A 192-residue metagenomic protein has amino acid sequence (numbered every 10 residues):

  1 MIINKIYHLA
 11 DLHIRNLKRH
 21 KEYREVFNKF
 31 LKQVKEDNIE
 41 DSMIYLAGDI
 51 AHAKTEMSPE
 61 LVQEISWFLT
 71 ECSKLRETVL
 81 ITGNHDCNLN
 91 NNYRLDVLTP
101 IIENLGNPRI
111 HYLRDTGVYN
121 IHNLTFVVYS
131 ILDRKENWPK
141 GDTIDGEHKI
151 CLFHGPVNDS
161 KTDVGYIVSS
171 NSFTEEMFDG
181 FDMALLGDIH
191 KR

Functional and structural regions predicted by a protein language model:
M1-F68, K140-D145: N-terminal active-site segment of His-dependent metallophosphoesterases
K5, M43, A53-R192: His/Asp/Glu-rich metal-coordinating catalytic cores of metallo-dependent phosphodiesterases/hydrolases acting on
